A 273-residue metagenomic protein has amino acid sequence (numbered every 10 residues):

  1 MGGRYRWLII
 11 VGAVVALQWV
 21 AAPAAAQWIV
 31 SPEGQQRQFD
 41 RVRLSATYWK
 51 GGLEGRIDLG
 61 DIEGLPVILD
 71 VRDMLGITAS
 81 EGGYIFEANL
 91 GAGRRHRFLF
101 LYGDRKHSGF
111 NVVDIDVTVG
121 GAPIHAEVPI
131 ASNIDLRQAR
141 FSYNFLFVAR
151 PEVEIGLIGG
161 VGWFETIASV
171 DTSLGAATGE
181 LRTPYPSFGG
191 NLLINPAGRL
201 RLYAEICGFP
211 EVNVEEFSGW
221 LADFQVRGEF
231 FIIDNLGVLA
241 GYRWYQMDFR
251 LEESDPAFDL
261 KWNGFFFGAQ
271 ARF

Functional and structural regions predicted by a protein language model:
M1-Q38: Cleavable N-terminal export/targeting peptides
A26-R105, G264-F273: Short glycine/proline- and aromatic-enriched beta-strand/turn motifs that initiate or cap beta-hairpins
V42, G82-F86, R137-F141, I155 (+5 more regions): Hydrophobic, lipid-facing positions within transmembrane beta-strands of outer-membrane proteins
A46, F86-A92, F141-F145, G159-W163 (+4 more regions): Residues on the lipid-exposed face of transmembrane beta-strands in outer-membrane beta-barrel proteins
E54-G82, D104-R137, W163-T183, E211-F217 (+1 more regions): Extracellular/periplasm-exposed beta-strand and loop segments of Gram-negative cell-envelope proteins, dominated by
R95-F98, P151-V153, G198-L202, D234-V238: Repeated loop/turn-to-beta-strand initiation elements of outer-membrane beta-barrel proteins
E154-G156, W163-F164, G175-E211: Detector for outer-membrane/organellar transmembrane beta-barrel domains, recognizing the amphipathic beta-strand
C207, F231-I233, G241-Y245: Short, loop-centered acidic/histidine patches that primarily coordinate divalent metals
